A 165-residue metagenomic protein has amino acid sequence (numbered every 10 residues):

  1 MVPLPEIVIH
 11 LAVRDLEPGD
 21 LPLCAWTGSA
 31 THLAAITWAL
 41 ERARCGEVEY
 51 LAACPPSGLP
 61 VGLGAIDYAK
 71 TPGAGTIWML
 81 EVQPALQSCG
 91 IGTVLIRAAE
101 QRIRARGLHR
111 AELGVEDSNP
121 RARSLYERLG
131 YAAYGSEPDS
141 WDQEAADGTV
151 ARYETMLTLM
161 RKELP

Functional and structural regions predicted by a protein language model:
V2-Q87, I96-A98, R102, R161-P165: Acetyl-CoA-dependent GNAT
W78, A111-E112: Rossmann-like NAD(H)/NADP(H) cofactor-binding core
V94-R110, A132: Conserved acyl-CoA
L95, N119-A122: Conserved short alpha-helix immediately C-terminal to the canonical SAM/SAH-binding motif I of Rossmann-like
H109, E116-P120, L129-P165: C-terminal "cap" of GNAT-fold acetyltransferases
